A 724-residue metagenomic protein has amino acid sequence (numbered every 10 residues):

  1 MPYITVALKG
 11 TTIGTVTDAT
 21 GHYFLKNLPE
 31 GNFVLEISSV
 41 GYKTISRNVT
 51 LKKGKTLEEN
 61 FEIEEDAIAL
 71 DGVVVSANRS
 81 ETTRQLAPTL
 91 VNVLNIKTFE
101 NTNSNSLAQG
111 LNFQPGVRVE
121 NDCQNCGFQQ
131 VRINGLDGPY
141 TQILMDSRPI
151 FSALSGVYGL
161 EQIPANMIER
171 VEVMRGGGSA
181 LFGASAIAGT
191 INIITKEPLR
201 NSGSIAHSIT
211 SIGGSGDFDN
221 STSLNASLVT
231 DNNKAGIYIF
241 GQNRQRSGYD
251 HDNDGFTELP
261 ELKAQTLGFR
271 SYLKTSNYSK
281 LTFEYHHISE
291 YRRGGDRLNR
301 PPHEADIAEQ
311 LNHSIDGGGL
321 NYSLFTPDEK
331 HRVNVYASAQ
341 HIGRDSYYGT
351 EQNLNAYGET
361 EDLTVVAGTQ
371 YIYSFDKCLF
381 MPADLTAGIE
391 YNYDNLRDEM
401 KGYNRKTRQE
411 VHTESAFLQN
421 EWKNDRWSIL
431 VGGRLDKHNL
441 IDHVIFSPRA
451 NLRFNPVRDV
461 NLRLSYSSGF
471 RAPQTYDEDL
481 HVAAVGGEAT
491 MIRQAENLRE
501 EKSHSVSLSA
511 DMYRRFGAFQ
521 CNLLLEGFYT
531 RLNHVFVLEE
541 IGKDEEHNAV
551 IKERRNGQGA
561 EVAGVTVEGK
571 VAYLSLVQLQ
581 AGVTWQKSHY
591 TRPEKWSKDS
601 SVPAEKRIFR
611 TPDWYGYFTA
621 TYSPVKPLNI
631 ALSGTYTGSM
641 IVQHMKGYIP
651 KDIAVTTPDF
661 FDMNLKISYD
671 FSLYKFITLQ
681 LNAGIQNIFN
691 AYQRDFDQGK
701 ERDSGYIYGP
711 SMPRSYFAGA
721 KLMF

Functional and structural regions predicted by a protein language model:
M1-K9, E36-Y42, K52, T56-E100 (+2 more regions): Short, acidic, small-residue-rich periplasmic hinge/interaction motif at the N-terminus of Gram-negative outer-membrane
K26-N27, Q130-R132, R148-R175, K196: Short acidic/polar hinge/loop motifs at secondary-structure boundaries that mediate gating or recognition
A108-P149, E169: Extracytoplasmic beta-strand/coil segments of soluble accessory domains associated with Gram-negative outer-membrane
S152-L154, M167-E169, A180-N192, K196-D252 (+3 more regions): Outer-membrane beta-barrel translocator/receptor signature
L224, N334-Y348, R463, N497-R555 (+1 more regions): Membrane-embedded beta-barrel scaffold of Gram-negative outer-membrane proteins
R246-T266, Y272-V333, A339-L363, K406: Flexible loop and strand-edge segments within Gram-negative outer membrane beta-barrel domains
K423-S428, F528-R531, A549-M645: Gram-negative outer-membrane beta-barrel transporters
N533-H534, Y636-M645, Y669-F724: C-terminal beta-signal and adjacent terminal beta-strands/loops of Gram-negative outer-membrane beta-barrel proteins
